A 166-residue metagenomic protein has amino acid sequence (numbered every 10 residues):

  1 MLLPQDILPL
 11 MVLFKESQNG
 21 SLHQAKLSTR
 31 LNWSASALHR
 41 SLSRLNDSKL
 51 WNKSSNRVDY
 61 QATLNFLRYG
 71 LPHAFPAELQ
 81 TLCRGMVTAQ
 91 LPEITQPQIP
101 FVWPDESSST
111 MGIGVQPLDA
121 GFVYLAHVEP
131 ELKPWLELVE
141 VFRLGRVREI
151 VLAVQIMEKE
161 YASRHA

Functional and structural regions predicted by a protein language model:
M1-E16: Short alpha-helical segments that sit at the start of domains
L10, A25-S28, V139-E140: Amphipathic alpha-helical segments within well-ordered protein domains
Q18-R30: Short acidic, hydrophobic short linear motifs in intrinsically disordered regions
N32-D47: Short amphipathic alpha-helical interaction segments
N46-R57: A short, conserved structural fragment
N56-C83: Intrinsically disordered, low-complexity basic tails/linkers immediately adjacent to helix-turn-helix/homeobox/MYB/SANT
A74-E158: Exposed, interaction-prone assembly regions rather than primary DNA-binding/catalytic cores
I156-A166: N-terminal, charged low-complexity regulatory/assembly segments
